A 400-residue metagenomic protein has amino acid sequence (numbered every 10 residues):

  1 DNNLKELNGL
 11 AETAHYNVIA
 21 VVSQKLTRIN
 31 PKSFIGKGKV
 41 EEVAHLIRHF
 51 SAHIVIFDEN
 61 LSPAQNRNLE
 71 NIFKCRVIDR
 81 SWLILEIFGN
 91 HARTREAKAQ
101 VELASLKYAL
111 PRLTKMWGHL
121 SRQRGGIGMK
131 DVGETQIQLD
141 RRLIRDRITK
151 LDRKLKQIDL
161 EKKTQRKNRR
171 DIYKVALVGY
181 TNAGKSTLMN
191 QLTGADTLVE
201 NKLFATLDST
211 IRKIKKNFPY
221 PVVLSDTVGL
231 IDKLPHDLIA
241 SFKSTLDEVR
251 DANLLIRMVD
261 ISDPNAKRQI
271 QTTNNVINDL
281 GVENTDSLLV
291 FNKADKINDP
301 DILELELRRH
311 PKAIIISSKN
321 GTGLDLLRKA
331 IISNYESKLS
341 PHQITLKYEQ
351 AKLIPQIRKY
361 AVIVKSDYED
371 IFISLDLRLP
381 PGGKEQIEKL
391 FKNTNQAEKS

Functional and structural regions predicted by a protein language model:
D1-L85, T394-N395, K399-S400: N-terminal accessory targeting/assembly segments
N3-E12, A44-H49, L61-C75, P219-Y220 (+1 more regions): Conserved C-terminal guanine-recognition region of P-loop GTPase G domains, centered on the G4
L7, V55, L106, I144 (+9 more regions): Residue-level signature of catalytic and energy-coupling elements of molecular machines, predominantly ATP/GTP-dependent
L26-R28, N60-P63, W82-L85, V228-I231 (+5 more regions): Conserved nucleotide-binding/hydrolysis micro-motifs of P-loop NTPases
N30-S33, H91-E96, Q136, D196-L198 (+3 more regions): Flexible beta-alpha connector loops of hexameric P-loop NTPases
K74-G125, M129, E283-L288, A294-T345: Canonical P-loop GTPase G-domain recognition
H119-I239, K243-R250, L254: Conserved G1/Walker A P-loop phosphate-binding module
K338-S400: NTP-binding/hydrolysis catalytic cores, primarily Walker-type P-loop NTPases
